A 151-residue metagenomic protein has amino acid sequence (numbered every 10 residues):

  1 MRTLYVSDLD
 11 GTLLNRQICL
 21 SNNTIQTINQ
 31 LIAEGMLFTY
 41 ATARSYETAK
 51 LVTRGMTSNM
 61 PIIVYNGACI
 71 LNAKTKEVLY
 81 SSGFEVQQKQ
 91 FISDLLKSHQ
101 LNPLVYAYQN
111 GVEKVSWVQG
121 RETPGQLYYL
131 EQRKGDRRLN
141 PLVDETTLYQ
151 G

Functional and structural regions predicted by a protein language model:
M1-S7, I28, Q109: Contiguous hydrophobic segments
R2-I18, I92: Asp-based phosphoryl-transfer active-site loop
V6, Q17, G67-A68, K76 (+4 more regions): Generic secondary-structure boundary/loop-capping signal
D10, T146-Y149: Short boundary motifs at domain starts and secondary-structure transition points
T12-L20, L127-Q132: An N-terminal domain-start capping segment
N22-Y129: Active-site phosphate-binding/coordination module
Y65, Y149-G151: Short Gly/Ser/Thr- and Asp/Glu-enriched loop/turn motifs at secondary-structure junctions
G120-T146: Acidic, His- and aromatic-enriched active-site or binding-groove loops in soluble protein domains that engage sugars
